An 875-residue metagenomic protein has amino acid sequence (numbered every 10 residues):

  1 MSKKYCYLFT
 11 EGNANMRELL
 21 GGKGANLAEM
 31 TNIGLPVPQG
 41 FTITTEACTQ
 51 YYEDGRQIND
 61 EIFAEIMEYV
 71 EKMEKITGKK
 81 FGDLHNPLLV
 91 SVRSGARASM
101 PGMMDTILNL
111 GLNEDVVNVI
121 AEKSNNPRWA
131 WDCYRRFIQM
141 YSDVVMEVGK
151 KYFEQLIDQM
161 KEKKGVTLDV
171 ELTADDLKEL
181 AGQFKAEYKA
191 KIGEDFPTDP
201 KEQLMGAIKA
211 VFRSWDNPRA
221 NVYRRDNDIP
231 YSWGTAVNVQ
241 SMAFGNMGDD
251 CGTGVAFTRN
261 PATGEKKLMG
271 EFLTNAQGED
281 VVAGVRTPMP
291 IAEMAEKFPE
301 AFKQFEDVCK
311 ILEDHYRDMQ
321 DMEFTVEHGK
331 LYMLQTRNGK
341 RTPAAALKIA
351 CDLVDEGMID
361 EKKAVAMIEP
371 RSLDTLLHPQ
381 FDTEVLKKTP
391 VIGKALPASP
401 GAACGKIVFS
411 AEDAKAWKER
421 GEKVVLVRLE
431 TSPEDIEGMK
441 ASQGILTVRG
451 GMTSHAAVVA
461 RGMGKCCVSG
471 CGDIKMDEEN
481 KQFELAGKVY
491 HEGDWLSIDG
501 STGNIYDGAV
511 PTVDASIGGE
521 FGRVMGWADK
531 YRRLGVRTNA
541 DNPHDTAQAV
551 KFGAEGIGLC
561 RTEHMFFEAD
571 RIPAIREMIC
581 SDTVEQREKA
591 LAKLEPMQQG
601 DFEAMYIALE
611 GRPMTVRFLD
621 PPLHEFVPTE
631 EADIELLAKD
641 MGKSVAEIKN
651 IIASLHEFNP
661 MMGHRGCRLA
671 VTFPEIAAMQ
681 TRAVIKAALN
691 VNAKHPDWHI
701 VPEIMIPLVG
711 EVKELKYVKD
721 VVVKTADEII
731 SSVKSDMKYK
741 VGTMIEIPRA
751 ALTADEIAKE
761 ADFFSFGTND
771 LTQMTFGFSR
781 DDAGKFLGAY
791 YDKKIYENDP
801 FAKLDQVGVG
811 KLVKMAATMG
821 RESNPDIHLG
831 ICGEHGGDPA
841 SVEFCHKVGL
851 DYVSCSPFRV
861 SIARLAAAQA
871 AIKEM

Functional and structural regions predicted by a protein language model:
M1-T389, E422-V425, S432-E437, Q443 (+10 more regions): Nucleotide/phosphate-binding sheet-loop regions of phosphoryl- and nucleotidyl-transfer enzymes
F41, V448-G450, S469-G472, C560 (+2 more regions): Short beta->alpha connector loops at strand-helix junctions that form conserved, small/polar/Pro-enriched
R93, I517, W527-M875: Conserved alpha/beta-domain cores
N238, V408, V425-V427, L446 (+3 more regions): Structural motif
K330-Y332, L429-K440, G444-L446, M452-V458 (+7 more regions): Glycine-rich phosphate/ribose-binding loops and adjacent secondary-structure elements that form binding surfaces
L334-T336, H491-N539, D545: C-terminal domain-closing interface element
M358-S442, N504-V510, F521, M525-D529 (+1 more regions): Protease-associated
